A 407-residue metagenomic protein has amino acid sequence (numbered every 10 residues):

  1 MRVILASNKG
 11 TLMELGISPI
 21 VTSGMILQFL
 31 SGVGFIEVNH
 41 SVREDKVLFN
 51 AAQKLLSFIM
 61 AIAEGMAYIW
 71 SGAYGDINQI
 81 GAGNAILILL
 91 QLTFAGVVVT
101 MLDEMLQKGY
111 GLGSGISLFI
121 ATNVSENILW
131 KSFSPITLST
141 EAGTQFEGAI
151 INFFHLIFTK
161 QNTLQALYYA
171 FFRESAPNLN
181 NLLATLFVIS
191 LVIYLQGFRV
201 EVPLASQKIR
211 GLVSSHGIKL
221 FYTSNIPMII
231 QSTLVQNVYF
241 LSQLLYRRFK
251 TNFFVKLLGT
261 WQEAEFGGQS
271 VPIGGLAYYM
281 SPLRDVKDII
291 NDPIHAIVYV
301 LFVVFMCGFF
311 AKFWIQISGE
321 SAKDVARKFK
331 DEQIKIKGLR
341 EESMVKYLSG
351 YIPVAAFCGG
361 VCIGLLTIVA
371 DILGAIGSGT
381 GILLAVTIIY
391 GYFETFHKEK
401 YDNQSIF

Functional and structural regions predicted by a protein language model:
M1-F407: Core subunits and conserved enzymes of cellular information-processing and envelope-translocation systems across
